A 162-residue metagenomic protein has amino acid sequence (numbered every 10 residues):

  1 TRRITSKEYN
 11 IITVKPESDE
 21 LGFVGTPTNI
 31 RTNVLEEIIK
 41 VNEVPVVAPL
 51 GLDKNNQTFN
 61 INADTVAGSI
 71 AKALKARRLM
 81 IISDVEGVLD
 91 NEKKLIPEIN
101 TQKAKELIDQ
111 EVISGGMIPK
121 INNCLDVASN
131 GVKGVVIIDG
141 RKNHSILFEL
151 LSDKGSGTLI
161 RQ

Functional and structural regions predicted by a protein language model:
T1-R141, K154: Nucleotide/pyrophosphate-binding catalytic subdomain
P97-I99, F148-Q162: Conserved, well-ordered active-site substructure
R141-F148: Low-complexity, intrinsically disordered Gly/Pro/Thr-rich segments
